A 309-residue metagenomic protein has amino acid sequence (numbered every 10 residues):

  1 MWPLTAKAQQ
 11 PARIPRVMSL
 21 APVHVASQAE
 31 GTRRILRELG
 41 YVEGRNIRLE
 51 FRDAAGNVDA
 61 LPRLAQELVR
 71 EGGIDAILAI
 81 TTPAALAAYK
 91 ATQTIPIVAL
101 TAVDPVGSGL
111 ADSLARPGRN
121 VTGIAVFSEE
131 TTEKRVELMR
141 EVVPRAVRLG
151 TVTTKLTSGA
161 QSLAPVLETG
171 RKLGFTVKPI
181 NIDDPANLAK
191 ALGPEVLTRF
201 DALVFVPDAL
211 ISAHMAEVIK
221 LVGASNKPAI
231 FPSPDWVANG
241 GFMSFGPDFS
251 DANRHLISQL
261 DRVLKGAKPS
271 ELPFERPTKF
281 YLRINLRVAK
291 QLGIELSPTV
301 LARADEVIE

Functional and structural regions predicted by a protein language model:
M1-E309: Short hydrophobic alpha-helices and adjacent helix-cap/hinge residues
